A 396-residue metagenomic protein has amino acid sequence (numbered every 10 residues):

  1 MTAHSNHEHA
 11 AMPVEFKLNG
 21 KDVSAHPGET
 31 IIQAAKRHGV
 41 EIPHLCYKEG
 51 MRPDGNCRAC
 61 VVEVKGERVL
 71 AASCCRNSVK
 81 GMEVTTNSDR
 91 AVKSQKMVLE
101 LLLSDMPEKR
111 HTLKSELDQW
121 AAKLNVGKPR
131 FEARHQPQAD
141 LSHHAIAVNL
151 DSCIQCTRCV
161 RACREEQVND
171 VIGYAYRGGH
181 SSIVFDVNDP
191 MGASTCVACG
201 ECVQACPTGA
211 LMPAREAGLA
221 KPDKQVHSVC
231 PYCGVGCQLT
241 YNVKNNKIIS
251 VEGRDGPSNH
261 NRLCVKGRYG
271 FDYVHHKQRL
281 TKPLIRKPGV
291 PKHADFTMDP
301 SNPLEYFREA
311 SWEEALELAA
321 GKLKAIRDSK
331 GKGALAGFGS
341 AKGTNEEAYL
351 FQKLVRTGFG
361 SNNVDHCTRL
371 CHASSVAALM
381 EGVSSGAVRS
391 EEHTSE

Functional and structural regions predicted by a protein language model:
T2-H7, P13-S24, G28, V64-G66 (+5 more regions): N-terminal export/assembly segments and adjacent metallocofactor-ligating motifs of anaerobic energy-metabolism
V14-K80, K93-S94: N-terminal cofactor/phosphate-binding cores enriched in small/glycine residues, especially glycine-rich loops such as
